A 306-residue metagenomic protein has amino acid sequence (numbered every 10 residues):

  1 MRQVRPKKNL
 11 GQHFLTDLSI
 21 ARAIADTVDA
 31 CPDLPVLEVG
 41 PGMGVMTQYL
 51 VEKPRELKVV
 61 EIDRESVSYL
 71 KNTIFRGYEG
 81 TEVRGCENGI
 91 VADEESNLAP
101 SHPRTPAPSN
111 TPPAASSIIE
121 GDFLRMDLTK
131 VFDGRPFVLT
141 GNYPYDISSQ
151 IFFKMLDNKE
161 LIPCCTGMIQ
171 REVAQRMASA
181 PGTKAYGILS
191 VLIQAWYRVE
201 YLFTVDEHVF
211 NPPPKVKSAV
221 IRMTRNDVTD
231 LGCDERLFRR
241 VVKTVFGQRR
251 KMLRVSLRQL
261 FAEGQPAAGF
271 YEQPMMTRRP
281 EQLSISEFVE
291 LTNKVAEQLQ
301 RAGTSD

Functional and structural regions predicted by a protein language model:
M1-G80, N88-N97, N110-T244, E281 (+2 more regions): Catalytic cores of RNA-modifying enzymes
T81-R84, P100-P108: Intrinsic disorder/low-complexity segments
V216, M223-N226, G232-T277: Long, well-ordered amphipathic alpha-helical subdomains in the mid-to-C-terminal portions of large enzyme subunits
